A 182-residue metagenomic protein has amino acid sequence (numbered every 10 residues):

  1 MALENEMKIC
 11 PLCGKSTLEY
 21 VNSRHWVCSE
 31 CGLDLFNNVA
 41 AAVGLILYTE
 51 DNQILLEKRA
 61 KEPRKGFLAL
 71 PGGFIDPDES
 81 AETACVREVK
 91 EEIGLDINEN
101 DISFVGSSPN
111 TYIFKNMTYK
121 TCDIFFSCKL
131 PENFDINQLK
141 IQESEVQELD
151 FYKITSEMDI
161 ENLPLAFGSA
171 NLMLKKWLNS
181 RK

Functional and structural regions predicted by a protein language model:
A2-L45, E50: Acidic, metal-coordinating catalytic segment for phosphate/diphosphate chemistry, firing primarily on the Nudix
I9, G44, Q53, D101 (+1 more regions): Conserved beta-strand and immediately adjacent loop positions that scaffold enzyme active sites
L12, V27, L55, A69 (+1 more regions): Conserved beta-strand segments that form the floor/walls of ligand-binding pockets within enzyme and binding domains
G44, L55-K58, L139: Beta-strand scaffold of nucleotide-dependent catalytic cores
L47-Y48, L56, C128, F151: Conserved hydrophobic "DFG−1" position in protein kinase catalytic cores
T49-E91: Conserved Nudix-box catalytic region and its N-terminal flanking loop in Nudix hydrolases and closely related
I75-A166: Unchanged
G168-K182: Charged phosphate-binding loop/patch that engages nucleotide di/tri-phosphates or the phosphate backbone of nucleic
